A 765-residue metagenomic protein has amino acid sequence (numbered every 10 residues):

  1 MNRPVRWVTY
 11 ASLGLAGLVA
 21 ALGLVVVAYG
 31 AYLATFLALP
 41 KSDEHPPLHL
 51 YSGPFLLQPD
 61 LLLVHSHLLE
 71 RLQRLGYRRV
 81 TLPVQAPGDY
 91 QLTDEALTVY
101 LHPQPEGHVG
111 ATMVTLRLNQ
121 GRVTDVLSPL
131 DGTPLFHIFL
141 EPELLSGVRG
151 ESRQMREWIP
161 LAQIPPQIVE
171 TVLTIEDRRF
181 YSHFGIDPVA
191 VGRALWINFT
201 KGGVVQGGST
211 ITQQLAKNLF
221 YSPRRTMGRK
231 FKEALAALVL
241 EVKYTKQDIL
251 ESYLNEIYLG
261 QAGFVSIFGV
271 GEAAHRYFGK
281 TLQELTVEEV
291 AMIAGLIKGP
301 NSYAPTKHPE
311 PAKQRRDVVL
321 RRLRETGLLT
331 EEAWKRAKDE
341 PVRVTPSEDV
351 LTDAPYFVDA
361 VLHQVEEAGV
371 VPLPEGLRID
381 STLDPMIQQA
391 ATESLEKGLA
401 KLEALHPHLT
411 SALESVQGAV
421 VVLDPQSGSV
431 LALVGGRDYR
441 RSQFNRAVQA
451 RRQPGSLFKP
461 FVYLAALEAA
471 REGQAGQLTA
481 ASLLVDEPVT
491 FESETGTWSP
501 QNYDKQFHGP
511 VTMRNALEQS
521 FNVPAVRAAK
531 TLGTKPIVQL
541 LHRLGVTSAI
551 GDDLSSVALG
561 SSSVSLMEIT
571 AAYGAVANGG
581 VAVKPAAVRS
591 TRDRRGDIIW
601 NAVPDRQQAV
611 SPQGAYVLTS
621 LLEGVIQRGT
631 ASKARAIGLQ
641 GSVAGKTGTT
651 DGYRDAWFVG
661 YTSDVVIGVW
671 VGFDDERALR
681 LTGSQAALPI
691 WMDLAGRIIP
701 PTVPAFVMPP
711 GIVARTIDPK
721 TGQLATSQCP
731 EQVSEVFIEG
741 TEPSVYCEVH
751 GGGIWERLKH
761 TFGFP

Functional and structural regions predicted by a protein language model:
M1-A404, S429-L431, E487, R527 (+2 more regions): Juxtamembrane regions of bacterial inner-membrane/periplasmic proteins, predominantly the peptidoglycan biogenesis
L72, V172, L215, I249 (+11 more regions): Conserved structural-core and active-site-/substrate-pathway-adjacent residues in large, well-folded domains of enzymes
Y77-R78, I164-Q167, E176-D187, T200-V205 (+15 more regions): Bacterial peptidoglycan biogenesis and beta-lactam-recognition machinery
T124-E157, F268-A273, N301-P305, W334-K335 (+13 more regions): Short pre-catalytic segments that frame enzyme active sites
I197-R225, K280-Q283, S347-D353, F357 (+4 more regions): Conserved catalytic neighborhood of penicillin-recognizing serine enzymes
P309-K313, V448-S456, F507, P612 (+1 more regions): Short, conserved loop/turn and helix-capping segments at secondary-structure boundaries that abut family-defining
S381-S411, Q417-D424, L433-V434, D438-F444 (+6 more regions): A penicillin-recognizing enzyme superfamily signal
I754-F764: Short, low-complexity, Pro/Ser/Thr/Gly-rich segments in the mature regions of secreted, periplasmic
